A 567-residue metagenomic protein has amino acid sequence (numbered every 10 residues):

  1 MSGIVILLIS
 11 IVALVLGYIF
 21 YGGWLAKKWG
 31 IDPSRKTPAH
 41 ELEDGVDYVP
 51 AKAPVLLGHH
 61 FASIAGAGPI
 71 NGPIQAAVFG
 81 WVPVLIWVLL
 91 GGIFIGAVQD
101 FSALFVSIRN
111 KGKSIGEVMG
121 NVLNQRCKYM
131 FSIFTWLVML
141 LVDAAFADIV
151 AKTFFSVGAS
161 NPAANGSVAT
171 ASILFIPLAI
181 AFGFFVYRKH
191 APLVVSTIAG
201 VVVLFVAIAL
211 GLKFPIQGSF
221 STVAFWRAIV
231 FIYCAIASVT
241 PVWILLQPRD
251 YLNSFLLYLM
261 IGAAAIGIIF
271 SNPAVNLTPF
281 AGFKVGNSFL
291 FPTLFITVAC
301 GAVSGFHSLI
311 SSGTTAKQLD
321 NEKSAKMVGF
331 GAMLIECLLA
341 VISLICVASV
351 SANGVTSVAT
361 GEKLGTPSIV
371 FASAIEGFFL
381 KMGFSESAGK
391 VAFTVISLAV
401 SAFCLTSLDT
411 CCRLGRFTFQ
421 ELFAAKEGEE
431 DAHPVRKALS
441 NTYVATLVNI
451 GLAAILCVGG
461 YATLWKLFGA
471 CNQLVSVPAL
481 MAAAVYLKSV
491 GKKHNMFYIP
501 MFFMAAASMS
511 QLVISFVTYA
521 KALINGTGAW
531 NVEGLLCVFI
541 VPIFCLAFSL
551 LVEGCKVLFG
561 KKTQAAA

Functional and structural regions predicted by a protein language model:
S2-I19, A76-S107, G116, A169-F175 (+4 more regions): Extracellular loop-to-transmembrane helix junctions
V15-E41, H60, L90-G116, H307 (+1 more regions): Juxtamembrane transmembrane-helix boundary signature
L16-I70, S254, T293, Q318: Membrane-interface "cap" regions at the ends of multi-pass membrane proteins
A51-N110, N121-Q125, V142-G158, S324-G354 (+3 more regions): Membrane-interface helix-loop-helix modules in multi-pass membrane proteins
A67-I74, G91-Q99, A103, S107-K111 (+5 more regions): Membrane-helix boundary/coupling elements in multi-pass transport proteins
Q125-L140, G331-C337, K390-A392, E421-V458: Loop-to-transmembrane helix boundary motifs in multi-pass membrane proteins
G183, Y187-R188, V202-A228, I236-S238 (+4 more regions): Hydrophobic alpha-helical segments and their helix-loop junctions in multi-pass secondary transporters
I268-G282, L334-A374, T410: Extracellular/periplasmic helix-exit of transmembrane alpha-helices
